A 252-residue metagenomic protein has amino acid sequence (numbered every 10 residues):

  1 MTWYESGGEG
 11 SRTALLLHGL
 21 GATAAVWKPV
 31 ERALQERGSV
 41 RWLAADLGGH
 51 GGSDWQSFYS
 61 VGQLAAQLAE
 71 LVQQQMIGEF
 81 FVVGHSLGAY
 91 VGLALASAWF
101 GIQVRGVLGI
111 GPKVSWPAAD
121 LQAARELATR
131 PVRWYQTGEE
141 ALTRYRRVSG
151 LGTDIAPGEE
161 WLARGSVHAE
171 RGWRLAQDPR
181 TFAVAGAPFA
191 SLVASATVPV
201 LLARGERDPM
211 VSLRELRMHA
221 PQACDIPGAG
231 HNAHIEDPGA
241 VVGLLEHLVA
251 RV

Functional and structural regions predicted by a protein language model:
M1-L15, R32, E36-R41, Q75-G78 (+3 more regions): Alpha/beta-hydrolase fold catalytic core
T2, E31, G38-V83, G243: Active-site loop/oxyanion-hole signature of alpha/beta-hydrolase fold enzymes
G19-A22, S86: Active-site glycine-rich loops that stabilize anionic/oxyanionic intermediates across multiple enzyme folds
G21-P29, W42: Serine-hydrolase catalytic-loop signature spanning alpha/beta hydrolases and amidase-signature enzymes
A94-A98, Q103-Q136: Flexible "cap/lid" loop of the alpha/beta hydrolase fold
Q136-F189: Conserved alpha/beta-hydrolase catalytic His-Asp/Glu region
H168-H219, D225: Conserved serine/cysteine hydrolase catalytic core
A229-V242: Catalytic histidine-centered segment of alpha/beta-hydrolase-like enzymes
